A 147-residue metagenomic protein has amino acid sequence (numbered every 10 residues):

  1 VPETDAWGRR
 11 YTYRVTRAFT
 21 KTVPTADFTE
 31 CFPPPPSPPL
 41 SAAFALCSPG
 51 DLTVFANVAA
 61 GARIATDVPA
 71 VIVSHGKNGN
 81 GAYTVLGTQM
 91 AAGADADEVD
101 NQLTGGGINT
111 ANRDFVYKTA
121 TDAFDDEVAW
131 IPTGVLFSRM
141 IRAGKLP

Functional and structural regions predicted by a protein language model:
V1-P147: N-terminal pilin/flagellin-like segments and related low-complexity appendage regions
